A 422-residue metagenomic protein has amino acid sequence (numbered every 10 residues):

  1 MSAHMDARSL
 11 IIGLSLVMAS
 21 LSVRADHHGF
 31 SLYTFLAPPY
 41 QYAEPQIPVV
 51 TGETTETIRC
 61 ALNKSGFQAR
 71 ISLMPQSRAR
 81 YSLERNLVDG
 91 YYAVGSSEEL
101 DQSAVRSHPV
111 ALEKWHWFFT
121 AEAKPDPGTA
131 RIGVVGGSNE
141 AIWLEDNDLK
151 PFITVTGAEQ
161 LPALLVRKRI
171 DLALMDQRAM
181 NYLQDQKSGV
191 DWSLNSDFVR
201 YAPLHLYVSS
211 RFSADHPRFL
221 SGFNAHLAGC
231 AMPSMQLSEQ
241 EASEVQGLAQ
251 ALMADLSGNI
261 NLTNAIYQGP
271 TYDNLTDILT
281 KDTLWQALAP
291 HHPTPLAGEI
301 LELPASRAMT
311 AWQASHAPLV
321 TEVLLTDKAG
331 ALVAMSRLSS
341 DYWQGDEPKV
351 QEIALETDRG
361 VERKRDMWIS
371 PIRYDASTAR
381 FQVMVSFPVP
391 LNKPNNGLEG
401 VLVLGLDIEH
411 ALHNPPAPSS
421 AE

Functional and structural regions predicted by a protein language model:
D26-G95: Extracytoplasmic small-molecule ligand-binding "clamshell" domains of the periplasmic binding protein/Venus flytrap
T34-P38, A111-H116, K187-N224: Periplasmic-binding protein-like
P38, I47-C60, T120-V155, Q160-A163 (+2 more regions): Bilobed "Venus flytrap"/periplasmic-binding protein-like clamshell domains and structurally analogous long
G52-N63, G128-T129, G137-S138, P203-A242: Extended ligand-binding regions for polar small-molecule ligands
R59, I71-T129, G136-S138, N181 (+1 more regions): Acidic, polar ligand-binding/catalytic clefts
S234-S339: Extracytoplasmic/periplasmic sensory segments of membrane signal-transduction proteins
T294-T310, L338-R373: Extracytoplasmic/periplasmic sensor domains and loops in membrane signaling proteins
R380-A417: Conserved beta-strands of PAS-like sensory domains
